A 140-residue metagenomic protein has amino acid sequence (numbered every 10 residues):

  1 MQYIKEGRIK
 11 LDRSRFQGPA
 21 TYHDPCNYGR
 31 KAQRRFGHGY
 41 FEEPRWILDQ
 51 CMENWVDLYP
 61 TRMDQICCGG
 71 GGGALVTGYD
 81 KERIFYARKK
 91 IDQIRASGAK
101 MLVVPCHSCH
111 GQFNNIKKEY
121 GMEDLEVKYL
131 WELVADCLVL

Functional and structural regions predicted by a protein language model:
M1-L140: Iron-sulfur cluster-binding electron-transfer modules in prokaryotic oxidoreductases
